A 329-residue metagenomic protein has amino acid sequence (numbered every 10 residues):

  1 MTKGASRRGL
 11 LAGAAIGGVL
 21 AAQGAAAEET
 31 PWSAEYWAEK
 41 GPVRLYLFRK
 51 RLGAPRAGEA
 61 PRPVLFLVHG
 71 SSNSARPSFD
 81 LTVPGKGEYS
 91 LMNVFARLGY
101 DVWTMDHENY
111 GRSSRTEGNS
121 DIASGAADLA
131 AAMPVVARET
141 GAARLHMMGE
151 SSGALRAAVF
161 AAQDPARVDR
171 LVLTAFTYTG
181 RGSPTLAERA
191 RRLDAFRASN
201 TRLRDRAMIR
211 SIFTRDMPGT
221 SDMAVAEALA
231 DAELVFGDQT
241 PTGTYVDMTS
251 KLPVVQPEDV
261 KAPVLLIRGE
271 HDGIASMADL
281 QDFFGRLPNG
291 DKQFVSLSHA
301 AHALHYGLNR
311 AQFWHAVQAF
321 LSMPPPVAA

Functional and structural regions predicted by a protein language model:
M1-G17: N-terminal secretory signal peptides and thylakoid transit peptides that target proteins across membranes
E28-A57: N-terminal cap/lid segment of alpha/beta-hydrolase-fold proteins
R56-P61, L65-R97: Short, surface-exposed "cap/lid" segments of acyl-processing enzymes
A127-A143: Conserved acidic catalytic loop of the alpha/beta-hydrolase fold
M148, S152-T179: Conserved hydrolase catalytic core segment
L186-I267: Alpha/beta-hydrolase
G273-D279: Conserved alpha/beta-hydrolase "acid-adjacent" motif
A300-R310: Catalytic histidine-centered segment of alpha/beta-hydrolase-like enzymes
